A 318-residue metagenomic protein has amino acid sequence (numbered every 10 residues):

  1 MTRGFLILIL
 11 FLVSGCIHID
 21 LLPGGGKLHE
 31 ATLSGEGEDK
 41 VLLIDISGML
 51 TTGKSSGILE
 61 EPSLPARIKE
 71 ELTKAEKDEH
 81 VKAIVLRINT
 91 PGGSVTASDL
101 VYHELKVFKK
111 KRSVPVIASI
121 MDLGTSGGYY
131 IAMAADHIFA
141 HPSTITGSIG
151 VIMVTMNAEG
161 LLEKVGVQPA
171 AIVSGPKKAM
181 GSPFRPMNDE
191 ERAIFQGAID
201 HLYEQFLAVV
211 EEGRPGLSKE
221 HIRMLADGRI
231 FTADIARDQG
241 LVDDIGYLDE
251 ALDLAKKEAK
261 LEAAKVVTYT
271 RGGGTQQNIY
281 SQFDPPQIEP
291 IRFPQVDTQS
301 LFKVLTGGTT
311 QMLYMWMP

Functional and structural regions predicted by a protein language model:
T2-I7, F11-A118, L123-S126, M133-H141 (+1 more regions): N-terminal organellar transit peptides
G147-I149: Flexible, glycine/proline-enriched loop segments at strand-loop-helix junctions that form or flank small-ligand binding
